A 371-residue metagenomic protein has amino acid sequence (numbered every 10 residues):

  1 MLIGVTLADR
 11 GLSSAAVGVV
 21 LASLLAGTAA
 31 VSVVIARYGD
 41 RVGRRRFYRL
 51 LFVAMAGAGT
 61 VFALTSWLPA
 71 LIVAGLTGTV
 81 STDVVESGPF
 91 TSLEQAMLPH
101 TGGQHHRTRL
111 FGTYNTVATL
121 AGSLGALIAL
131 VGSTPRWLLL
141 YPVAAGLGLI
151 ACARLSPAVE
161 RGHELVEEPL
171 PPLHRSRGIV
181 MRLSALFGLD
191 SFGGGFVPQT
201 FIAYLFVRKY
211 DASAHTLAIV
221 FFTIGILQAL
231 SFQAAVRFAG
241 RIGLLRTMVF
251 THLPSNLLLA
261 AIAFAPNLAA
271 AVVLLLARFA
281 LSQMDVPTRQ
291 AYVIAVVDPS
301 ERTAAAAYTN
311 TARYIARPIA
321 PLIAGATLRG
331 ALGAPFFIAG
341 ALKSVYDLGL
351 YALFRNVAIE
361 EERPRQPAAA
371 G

Functional and structural regions predicted by a protein language model:
L2-A16, T200-L217: Short amphipathic helix-loop junctions that connect adjacent transmembrane helices in Major Facilitator Superfamily/SLC
L25-V33, G122-S123, G225-Q233, Y314-P318: Residue-level signature of mid-helix packing/kink "hotspots" within the transmembrane helices of 12-pass Major
A30-G43, S231-L244, L328: Helix-to-loop junctions at the C-terminal end of transmembrane segments in multipass secondary transporters
A30-S66: Conserved MFS/SLC helix-loop-helix module at the cytosolic interface between two early adjacent transmembrane helices
R46-V61, R246-A261, G340: Structural signature of the two symmetry-related core transmembrane helices
A58, L68-P89, A270-M284: Hydrophobic core of transmembrane alpha-helices in multi-pass small-molecule transporters, especially MFS/SLC-type
T108-L130, A312-A320: Glycine-rich segments within core transmembrane alpha-helices of 12-TM secondary carriers
P135-A153, A334-A352: Symmetry-related core transmembrane helices of the 12-TM Major Facilitator Superfamily/SLC fold
